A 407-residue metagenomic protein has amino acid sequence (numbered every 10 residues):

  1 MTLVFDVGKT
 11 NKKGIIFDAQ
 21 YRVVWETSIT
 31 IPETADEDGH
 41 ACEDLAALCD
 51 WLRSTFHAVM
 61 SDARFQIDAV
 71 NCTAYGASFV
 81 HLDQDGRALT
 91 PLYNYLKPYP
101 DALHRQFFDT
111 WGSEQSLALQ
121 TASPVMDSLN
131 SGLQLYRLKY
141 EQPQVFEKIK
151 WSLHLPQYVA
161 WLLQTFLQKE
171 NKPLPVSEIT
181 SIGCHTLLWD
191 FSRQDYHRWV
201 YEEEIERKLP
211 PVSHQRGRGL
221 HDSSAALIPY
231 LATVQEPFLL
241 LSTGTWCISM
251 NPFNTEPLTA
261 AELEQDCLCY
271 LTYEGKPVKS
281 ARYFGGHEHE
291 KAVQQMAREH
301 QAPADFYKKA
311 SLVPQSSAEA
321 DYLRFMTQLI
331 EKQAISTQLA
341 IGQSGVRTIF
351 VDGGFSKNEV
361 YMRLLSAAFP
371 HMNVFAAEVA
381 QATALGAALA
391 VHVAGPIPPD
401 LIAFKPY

Functional and structural regions predicted by a protein language model:
M1, K13, S78, E178 (+4 more regions): Conserved beta-strand and immediately adjacent loop positions that scaffold enzyme active sites
M1-P91, R347-T348, R363-N373, L401: N-terminal glycine/serine-rich phosphate-binding loop of ATP-dependent small-molecule kinases, especially carbohydrate
V4, F108-S123, L133-I149, H154-K172 (+5 more regions): Active-site core segments that coordinate phosphate-bearing ligands/cofactors across diverse enzyme families
K9-N11, D68, T73-Y75, L129-S131 (+4 more regions): Short, basic and Ser/Thr-rich N-terminal targeting/leader segments
V59-N130: Active-site phosphate-binding/coordination module
V70, K97, P173-G183: Nucleotide/phosphate-binding loop and acidic/charged catalytic motifs in nucleotide-binding or -utilizing enzymes
T90, V125, T180-W189: Glycine-rich phosphate-binding loop of ATP-grasp-fold ATP-dependent ligases
P210-H214: Non-globular, low-complexity intrinsically disordered regions
